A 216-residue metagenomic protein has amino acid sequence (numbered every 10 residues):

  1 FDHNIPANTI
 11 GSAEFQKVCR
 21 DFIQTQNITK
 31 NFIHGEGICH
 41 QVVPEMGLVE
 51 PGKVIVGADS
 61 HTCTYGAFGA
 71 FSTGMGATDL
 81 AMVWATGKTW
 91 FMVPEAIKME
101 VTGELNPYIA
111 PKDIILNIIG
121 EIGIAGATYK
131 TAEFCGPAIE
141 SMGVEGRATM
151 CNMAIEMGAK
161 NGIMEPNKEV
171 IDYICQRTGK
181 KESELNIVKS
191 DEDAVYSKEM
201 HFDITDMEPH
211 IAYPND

Functional and structural regions predicted by a protein language model:
F1-D216: Fe-S-dependent hydro-lyases/dehydratases of central metabolism
